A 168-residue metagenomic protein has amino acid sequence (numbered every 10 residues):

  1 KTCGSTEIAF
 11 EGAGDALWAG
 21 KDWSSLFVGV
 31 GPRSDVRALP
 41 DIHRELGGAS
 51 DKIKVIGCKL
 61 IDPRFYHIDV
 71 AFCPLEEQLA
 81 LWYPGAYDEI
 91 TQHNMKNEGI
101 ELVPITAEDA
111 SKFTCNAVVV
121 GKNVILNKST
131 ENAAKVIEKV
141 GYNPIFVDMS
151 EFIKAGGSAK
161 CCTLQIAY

Functional and structural regions predicted by a protein language model:
K1-Y168: The feature marks the mature, well-folded catalytic cores of soluble enzymes
